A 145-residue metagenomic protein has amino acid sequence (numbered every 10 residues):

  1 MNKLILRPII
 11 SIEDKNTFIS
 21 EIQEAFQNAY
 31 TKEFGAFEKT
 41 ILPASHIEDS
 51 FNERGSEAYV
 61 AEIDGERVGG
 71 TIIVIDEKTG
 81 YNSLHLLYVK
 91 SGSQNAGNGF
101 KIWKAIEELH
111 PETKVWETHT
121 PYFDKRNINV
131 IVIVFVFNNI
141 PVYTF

Functional and structural regions predicted by a protein language model:
L4-S20: A short beta-loop-alpha structural element at the N-terminal edge of CoA-dependent acyl/N-acetyltransferase catalytic
F26-I47: Conserved GNAT-fold acetyl-CoA-binding loop/helix
S45-V60, G69: A short helix-loop-beta-strand connector motif used in the catalytic cores of GNAT acetyltransferases and, in some
A58-V60, E66-I75, Y81-S83, Y88: Conserved beta-strand in the GNAT
G69, G99, N139-Y143: A structural microfeature
V89, N95-E108: Conserved acetyl-CoA-binding loop-helix of GNAT-fold acetyltransferases
L109-Y122: Conserved GNAT acetyl-CoA-binding A-motif
H119-F123, I128, I133-F145: Conserved catalytic-core motifs of GNAT/GCN5-like acyltransferases
